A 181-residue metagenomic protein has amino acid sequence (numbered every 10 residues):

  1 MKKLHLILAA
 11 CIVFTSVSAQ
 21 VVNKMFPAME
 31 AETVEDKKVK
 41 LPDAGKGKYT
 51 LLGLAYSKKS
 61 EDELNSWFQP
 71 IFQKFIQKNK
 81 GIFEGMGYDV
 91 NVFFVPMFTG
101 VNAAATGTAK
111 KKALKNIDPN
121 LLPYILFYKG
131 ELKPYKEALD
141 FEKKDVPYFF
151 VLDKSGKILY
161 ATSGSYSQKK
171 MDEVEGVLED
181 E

Functional and structural regions predicted by a protein language model:
M1-V22: Bacterial Sec-dependent N-terminal signal peptides
Q20-P42, S66: N-terminal "domain-start" segment that seeds a small globular fold
K24-F26, K46-Y49, G87-D89, K144: Extracytoplasmic
A44-F68: Short active-site neighborhood of thiol/selenol oxidoreductases, capturing the structured segment around
K58-S60, F98-N102, L132-K133, I158 (+1 more regions): Solvent-exposed loop/turn segments at secondary-structure junctions within structured extracellular/periplasmic domains
S60-D118: Structural microenvironment flanking redox-active thiols in thiol-disulfide oxidoreductases
V101-D145: Thioredoxin-like thiol-disulfide oxidoreductase module
P134-K136, D145-E181: Thiol-/selenol-based redox modules, centered on thioredoxin-like and closely related oxidoreductase domains
